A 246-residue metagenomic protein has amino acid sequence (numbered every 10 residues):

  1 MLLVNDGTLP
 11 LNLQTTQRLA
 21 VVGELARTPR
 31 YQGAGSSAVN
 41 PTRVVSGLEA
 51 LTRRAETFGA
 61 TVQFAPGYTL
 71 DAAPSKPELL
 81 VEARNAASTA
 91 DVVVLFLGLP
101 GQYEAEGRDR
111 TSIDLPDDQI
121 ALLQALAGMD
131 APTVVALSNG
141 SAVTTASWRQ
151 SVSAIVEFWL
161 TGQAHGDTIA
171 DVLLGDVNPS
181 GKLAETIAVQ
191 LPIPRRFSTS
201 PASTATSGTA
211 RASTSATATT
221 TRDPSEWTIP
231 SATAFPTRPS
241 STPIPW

Functional and structural regions predicted by a protein language model:
M1-W246: C-terminal non-catalytic regions of proteins with extracellular/luminal or membrane-system context
